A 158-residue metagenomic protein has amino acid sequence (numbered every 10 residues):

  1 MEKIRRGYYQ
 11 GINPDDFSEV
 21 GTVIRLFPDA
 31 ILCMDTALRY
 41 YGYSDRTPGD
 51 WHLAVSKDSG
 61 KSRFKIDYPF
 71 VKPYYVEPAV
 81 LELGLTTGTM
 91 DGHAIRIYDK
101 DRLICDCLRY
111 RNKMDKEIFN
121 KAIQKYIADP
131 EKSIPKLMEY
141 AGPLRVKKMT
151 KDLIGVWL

Functional and structural regions predicted by a protein language model:
K3, Y8-L158: Nucleic-acid-binding surface
